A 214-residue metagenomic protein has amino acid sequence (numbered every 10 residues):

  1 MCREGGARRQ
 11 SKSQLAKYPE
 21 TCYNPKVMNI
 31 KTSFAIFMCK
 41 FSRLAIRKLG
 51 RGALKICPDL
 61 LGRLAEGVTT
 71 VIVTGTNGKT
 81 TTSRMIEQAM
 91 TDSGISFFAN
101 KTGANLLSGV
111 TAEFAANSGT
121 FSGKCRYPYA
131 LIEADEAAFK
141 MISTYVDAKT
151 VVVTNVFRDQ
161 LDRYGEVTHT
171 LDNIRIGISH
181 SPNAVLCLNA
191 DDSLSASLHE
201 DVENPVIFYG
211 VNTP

Functional and structural regions predicted by a protein language model:
R3, R8-R9: Basic polycationic patches enriched in arginine
Q10, K17-Y18, Y23-N24: Short, positively charged and aromatic/hydrophobic N-terminal segments
C22-T74, T91-S93, S108-F121: Short, basic phosphate-binding NTP loop
Y23-K26, V68, C125-R126, F157-P214: Acidic, Mg2+-coordinating active-site environments of NTP-dependent enzymes
G78: Conserved glycine(s) of the Walker
T81-F98: A conserved segment at the C-terminal end of the G1
I95-L107: Short beta-strand-centered segment that lines the nucleotide-binding/catalytic pocket of NTP-utilizing
E113-Y145, T150-V151: Conserved nucleotide-sensing/catalytic segment adjacent to the nucleotide-binding pocket in NTP-handling enzymes
